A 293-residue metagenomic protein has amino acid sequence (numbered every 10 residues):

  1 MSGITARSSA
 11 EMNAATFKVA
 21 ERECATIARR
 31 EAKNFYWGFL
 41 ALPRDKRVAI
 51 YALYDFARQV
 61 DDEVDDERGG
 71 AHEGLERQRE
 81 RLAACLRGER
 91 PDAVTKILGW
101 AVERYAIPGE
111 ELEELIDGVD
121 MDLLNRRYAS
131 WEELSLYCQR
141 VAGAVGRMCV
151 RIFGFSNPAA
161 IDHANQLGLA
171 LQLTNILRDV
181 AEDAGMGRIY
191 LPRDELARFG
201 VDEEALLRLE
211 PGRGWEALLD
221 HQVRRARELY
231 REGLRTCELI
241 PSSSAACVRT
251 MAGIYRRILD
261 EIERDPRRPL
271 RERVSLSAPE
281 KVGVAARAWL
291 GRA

Functional and structural regions predicted by a protein language model:
S2-Q172, L177, A181-A293: Catalytic cores of Mg2+-dependent Asp-rich isoprenoid enzymes
